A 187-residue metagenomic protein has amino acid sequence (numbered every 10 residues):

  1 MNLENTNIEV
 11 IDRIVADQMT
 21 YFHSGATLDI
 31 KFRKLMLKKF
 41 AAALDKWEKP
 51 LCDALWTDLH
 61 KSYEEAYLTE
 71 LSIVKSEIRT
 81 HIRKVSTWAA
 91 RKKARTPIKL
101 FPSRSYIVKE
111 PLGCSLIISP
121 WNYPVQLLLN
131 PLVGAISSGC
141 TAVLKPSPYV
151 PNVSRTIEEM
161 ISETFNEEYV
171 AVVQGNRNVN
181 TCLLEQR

Functional and structural regions predicted by a protein language model:
M1-Y106: N-terminal Rossmann-like NAD(P)+-binding subdomain of aldehyde/semialdehyde dehydrogenases
I98-R187: Rossmann-like NAD(P) dinucleotide-binding subdomain of oxidoreductase/dehydrogenase enzymes
